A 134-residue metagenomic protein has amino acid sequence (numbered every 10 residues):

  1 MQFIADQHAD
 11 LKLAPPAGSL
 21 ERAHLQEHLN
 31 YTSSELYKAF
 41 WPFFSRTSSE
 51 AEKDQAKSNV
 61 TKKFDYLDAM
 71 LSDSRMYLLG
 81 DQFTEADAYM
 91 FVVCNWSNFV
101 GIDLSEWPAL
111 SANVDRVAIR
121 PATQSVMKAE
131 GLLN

Functional and structural regions predicted by a protein language model:
M1-S58, D73: GST-like domain detector, emphasizing the conserved glutathione-binding G-site in the N-terminal thioredoxin-like
L11-P16, K38-W41, M76-G80, E106 (+1 more regions): Short, hydrophobic secondary-structure boundary micro-motifs
K12, D54-Q55, G101-P108: Structural helix-adjacent loops and short alpha-helical linkers that scaffold large soluble proteins
E27, Q55-K62, Y66, A109-A112: A non-catalytic, amphipathic alpha-helix used as a structural packing/dimerization or gating element in enzyme scaffolds
S33, Y37, F64-D68, A118: Structural signal for well-ordered, non-membrane alpha-helices
E35, F40, L78-D103, S111 (+1 more regions): GST superfamily/GST-like fold recognition
S49-E50, L132-N134: Carbohydrate-binding/catalytic loop surfaces
L67-L79: Hydrophobic alpha-helical bundle segments that form small-molecule/ligand-binding pockets
